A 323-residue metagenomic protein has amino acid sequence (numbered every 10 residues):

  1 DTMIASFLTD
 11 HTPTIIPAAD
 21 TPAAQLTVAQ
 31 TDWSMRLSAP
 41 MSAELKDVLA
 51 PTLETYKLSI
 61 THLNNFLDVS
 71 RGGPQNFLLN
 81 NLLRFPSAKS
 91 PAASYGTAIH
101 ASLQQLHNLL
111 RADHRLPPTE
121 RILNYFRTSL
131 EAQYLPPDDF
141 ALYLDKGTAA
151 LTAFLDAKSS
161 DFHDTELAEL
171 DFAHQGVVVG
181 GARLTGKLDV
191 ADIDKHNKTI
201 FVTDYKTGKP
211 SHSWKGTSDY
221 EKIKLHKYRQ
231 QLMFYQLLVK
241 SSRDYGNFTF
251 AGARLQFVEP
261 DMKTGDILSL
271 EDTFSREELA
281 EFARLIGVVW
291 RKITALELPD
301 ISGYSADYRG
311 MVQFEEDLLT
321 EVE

Functional and structural regions predicted by a protein language model:
T2-S6, L58-T61, G73-F77, S90 (+12 more regions): Generic recognition of stable, solvent-exposed alpha-helical segments in well-folded globular domains
M3-L109, S305-E323: C-terminal, charged and often intrinsically disordered regions of DNA end-processing helicases and nucleases
T12-V28, Q236-E323: Metal-dependent nuclease catalytic regions and adjoining charged, substrate-binding loops involved in nucleic-acid end
T61-H62, L79-K89, L110-R111, T128-D138 (+3 more regions): Glycine- and acidic
V69-L79, R121-L123, T199-S213, F257: Active-site-adjacent bridging/hinge elements
S102-V178, I267-E277, W290, F314-E323: A non-catalytic, helix-rich entry segment at domain boundaries
L109, A157-F162, D194-K198, S242-F248: Secondary-structure transition/capping motifs at alpha-helix termini and the adjoining loop/turn into the next element
L167-S242: Non-catalytic protein-protein interaction segments used by genome-maintenance enzymes to assemble and couple activities
